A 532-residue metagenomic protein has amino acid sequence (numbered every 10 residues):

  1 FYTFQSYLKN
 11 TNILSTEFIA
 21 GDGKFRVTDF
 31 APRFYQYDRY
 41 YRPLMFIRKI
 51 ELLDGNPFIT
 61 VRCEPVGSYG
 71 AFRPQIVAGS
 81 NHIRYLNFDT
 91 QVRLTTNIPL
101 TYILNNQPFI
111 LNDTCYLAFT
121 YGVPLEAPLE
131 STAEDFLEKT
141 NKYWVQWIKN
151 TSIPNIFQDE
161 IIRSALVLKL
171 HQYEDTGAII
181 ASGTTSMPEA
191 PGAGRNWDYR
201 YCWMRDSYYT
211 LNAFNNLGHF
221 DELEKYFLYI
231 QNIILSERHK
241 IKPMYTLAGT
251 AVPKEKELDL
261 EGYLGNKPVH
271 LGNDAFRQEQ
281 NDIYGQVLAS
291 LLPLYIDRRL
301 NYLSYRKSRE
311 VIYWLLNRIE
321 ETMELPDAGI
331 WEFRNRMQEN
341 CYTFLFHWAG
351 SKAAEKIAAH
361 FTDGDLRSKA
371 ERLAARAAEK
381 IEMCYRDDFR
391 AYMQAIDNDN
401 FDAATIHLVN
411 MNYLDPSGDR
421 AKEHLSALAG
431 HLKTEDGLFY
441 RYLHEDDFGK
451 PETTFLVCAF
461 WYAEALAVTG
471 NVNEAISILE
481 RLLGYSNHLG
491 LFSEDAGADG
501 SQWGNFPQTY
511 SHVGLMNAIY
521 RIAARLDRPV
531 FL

Functional and structural regions predicted by a protein language model:
F1-L532: Acidic, mature catalytic/reactive cores of soluble proteins
